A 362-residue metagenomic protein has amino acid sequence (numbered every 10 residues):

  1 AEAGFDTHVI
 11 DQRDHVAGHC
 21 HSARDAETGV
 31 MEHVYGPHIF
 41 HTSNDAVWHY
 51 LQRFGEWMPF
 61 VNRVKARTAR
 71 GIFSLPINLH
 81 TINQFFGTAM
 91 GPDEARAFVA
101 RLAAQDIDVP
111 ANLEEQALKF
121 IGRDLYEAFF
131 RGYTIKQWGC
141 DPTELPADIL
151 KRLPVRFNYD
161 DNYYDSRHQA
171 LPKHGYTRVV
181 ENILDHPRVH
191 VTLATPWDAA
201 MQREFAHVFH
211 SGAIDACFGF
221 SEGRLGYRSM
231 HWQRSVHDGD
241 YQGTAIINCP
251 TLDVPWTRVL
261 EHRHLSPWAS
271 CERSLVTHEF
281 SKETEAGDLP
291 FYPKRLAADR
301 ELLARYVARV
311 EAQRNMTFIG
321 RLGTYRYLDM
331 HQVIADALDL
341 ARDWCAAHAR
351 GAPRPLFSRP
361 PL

Functional and structural regions predicted by a protein language model:
A1-A26: Glycine-rich FAD pyrophosphate-binding loop
D6, M31, E56, R188-T192 (+1 more regions): Conserved beta-strand segments of alpha/beta enzyme cores
I10, E204-D215: Short hydrophobic core segments
H21-H33, F40-E94, L153-N158: A conserved beta-strand/loop capping segment in the N-terminal third of enzymes that catalyze redox or closely related
H49-Y50, L125, Q242, V254: Structural/interface elements that position substrates and couple domains in central-metabolism enzymes
F60-N62, T192-P196, H262, I319: Conserved beta-strand termini and adjacent loop/short-helix elements that scaffold enzyme active sites in alpha/beta
A66-F73, L79-H207, F218: Active-site/ligand-binding neighborhood in enzyme catalytic cores
F205, D215-P355: C-terminal segments that line or cap access tunnels to active or ligand-binding sites in enzymes and enzyme-associated
